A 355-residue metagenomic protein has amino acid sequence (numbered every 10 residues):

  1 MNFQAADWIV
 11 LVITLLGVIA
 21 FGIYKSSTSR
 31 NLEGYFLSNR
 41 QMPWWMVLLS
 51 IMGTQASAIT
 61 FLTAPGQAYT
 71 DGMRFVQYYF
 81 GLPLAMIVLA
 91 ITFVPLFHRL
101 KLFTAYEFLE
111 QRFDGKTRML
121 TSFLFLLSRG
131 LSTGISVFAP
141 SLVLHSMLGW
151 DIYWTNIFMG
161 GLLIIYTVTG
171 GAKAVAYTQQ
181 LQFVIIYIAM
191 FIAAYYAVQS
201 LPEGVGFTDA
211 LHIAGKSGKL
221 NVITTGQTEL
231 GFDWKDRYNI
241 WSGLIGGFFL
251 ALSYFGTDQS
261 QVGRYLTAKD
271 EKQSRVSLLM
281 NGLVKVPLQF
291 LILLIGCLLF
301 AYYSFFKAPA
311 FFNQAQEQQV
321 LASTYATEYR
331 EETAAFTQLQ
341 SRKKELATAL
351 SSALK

Functional and structural regions predicted by a protein language model:
M1-F61, T167-G170, A189, A193: Membrane-interface "cap" regions at the ends of multi-pass membrane proteins
N2-F3, R40, T63-Q77, V184-K355: Loop-to-helix junctions at membrane interfaces in multi-pass transport proteins
D7-T14, M46, T121, M159 (+4 more regions): Hydrophobic alpha-helical transmembrane segments of polytopic
V18, M52-G53, M73-G170, T225-D233 (+3 more regions): Helix-loop-helix module between adjacent transmembrane segments
I19, I23, I87, I91 (+4 more regions): Membrane-embedded alpha-helical segments of multi-pass transporters/permeases
Y24-M42, T63-G81, V88-T117, G263-S277: Flexible loop linkers connecting adjacent transmembrane helices in multi-pass alpha-helical membrane transporters
S29, A58-F61, A90, V94 (+5 more regions): Alpha-helical transmembrane segments of polytopic integral membrane proteins, especially the permease/helical cores
